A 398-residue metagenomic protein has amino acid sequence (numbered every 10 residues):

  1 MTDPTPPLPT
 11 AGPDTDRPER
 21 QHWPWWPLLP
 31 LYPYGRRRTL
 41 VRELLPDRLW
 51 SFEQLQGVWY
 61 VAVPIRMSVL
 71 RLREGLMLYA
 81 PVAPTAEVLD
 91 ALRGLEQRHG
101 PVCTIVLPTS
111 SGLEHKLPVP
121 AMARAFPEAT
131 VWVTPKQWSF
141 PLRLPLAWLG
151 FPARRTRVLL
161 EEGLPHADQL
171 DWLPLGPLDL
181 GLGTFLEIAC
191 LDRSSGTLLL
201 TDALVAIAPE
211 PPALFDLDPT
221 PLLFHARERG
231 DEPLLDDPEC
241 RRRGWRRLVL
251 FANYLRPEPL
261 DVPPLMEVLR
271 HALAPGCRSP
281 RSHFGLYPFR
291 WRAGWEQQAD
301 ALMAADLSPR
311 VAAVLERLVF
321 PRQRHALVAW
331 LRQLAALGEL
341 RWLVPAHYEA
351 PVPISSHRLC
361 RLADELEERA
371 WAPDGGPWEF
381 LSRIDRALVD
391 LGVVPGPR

Functional and structural regions predicted by a protein language model:
T2-Q54, I384-P397: Long, non-catalytic terminal segments
G35-A91, L186-A189, T197-L200: Conserved beta-strand hairpin/beta-sheet module of binuclear metal-dependent hydrolase folds, prominently
R36-R37, P135-I188, R193: Metallo-beta-lactamase
L70, T109, C190, D202 (+1 more regions): Divalent metal-coordination and catalytic microenvironments
L76-M77, T104, T130, G196-T197 (+1 more regions): Beta-sheet entry/capping signal
V82-A83, G94-T104, S110-A125, A208 (+1 more regions): Cap/insert and terminal regions of metallo-dependent hydrolase folds
C103-S110, A129-S139: Short internal beta-strands
L142-L144, G183-I188, L199-L204, A208-L214: A short secondary-structure junction signal
